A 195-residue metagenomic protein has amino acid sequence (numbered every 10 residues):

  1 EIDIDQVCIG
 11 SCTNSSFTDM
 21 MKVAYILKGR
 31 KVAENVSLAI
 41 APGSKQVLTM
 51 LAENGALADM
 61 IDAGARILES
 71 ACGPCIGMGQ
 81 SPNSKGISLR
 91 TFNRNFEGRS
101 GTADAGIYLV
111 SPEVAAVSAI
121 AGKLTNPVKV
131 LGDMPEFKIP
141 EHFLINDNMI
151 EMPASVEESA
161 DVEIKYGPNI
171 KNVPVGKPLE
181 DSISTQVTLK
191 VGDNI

Functional and structural regions predicted by a protein language model:
E1-I195: Fe-S-dependent hydro-lyases/dehydratases of central metabolism
